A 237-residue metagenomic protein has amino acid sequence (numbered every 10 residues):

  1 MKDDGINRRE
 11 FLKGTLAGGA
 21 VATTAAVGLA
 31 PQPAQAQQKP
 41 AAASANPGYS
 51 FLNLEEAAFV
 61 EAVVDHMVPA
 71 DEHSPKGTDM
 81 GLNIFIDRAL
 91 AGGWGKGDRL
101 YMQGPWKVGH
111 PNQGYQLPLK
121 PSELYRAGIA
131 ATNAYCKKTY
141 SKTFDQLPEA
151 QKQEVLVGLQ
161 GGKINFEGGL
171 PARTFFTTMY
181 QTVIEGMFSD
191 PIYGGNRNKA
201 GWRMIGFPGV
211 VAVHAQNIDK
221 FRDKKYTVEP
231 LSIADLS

Functional and structural regions predicted by a protein language model:
K2-D3, S44-A45, E55-A62, H73-S237: Mature-region segments of soluble proteins
D3-E10, A25-D65: C-terminal segment of N-terminal export signals and the immediately downstream linker at the start of the mature
E10-G14, F144-L147: Conserved catalytic-core segments centered on acid/base and nucleophilic motifs
T15-A20: Sec-dependent signal peptide hydrophobic core
V68-P69: Structural recognition of short helix-loop-helix hairpins that underlie histone-fold modules
